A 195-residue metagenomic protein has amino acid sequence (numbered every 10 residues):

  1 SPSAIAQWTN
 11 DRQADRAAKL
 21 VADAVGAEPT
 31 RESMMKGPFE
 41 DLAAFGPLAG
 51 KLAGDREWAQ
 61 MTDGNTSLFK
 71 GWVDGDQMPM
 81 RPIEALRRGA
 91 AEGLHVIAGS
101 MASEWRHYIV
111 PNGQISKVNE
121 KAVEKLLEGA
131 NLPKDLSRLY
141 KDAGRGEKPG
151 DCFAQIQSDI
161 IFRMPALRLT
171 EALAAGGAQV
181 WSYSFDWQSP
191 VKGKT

Functional and structural regions predicted by a protein language model:
P2-V123, F153-A175: Substrate-access "cap/lid" subdomains that shape and gate the entrance to catalytic or ligand-binding pockets
V25, K36, N112, E128 (+3 more regions): Feature targets compositionally biased, intrinsically disordered low-complexity regions with long contiguous runs
K70-G71, G129-G176, V180-W187: Alpha/beta-hydrolase fold catalytic core
S103, D186-S189: Short glycine-enriched loops at secondary-structure junctions
Q114-R138: A solvent-exposed, charged loop/short amphipathic helix patch at secondary-structure junctions
S189-T195: Short, intrinsically disordered, charge-balanced linker/junction segments flanking boundaries in proteins
